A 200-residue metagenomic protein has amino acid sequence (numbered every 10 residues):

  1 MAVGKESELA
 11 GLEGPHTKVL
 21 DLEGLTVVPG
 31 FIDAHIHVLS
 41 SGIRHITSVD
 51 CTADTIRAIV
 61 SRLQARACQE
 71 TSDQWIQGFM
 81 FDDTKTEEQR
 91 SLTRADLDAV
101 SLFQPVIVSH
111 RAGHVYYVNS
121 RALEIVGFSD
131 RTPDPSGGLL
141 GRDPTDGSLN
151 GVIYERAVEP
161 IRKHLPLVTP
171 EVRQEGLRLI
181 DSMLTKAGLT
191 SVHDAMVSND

Functional and structural regions predicted by a protein language model:
M1-D200: Divalent metal-binding segments
